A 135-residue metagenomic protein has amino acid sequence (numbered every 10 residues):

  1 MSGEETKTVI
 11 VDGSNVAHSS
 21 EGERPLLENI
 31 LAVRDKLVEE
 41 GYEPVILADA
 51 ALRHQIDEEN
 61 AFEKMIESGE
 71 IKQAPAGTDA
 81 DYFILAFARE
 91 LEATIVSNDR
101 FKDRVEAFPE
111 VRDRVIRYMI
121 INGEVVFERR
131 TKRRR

Functional and structural regions predicted by a protein language model:
M1-E4: Short amphipathic alpha-helices and their capping/turn segments at secondary-structure boundaries
T6-V11, N15-R135: Nuclease catalytic cores that cleave nucleic-acid phosphodiester bonds, predominantly acidic two-metal-ion
